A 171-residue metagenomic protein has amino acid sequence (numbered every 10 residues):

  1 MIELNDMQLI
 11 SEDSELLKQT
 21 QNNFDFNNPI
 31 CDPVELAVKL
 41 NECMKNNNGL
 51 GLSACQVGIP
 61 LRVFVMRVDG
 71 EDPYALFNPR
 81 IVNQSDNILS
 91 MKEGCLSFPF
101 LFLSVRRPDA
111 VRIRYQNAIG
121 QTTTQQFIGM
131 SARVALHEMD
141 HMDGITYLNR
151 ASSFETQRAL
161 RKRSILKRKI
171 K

Functional and structural regions predicted by a protein language model:
M1-K171: Positively charged
